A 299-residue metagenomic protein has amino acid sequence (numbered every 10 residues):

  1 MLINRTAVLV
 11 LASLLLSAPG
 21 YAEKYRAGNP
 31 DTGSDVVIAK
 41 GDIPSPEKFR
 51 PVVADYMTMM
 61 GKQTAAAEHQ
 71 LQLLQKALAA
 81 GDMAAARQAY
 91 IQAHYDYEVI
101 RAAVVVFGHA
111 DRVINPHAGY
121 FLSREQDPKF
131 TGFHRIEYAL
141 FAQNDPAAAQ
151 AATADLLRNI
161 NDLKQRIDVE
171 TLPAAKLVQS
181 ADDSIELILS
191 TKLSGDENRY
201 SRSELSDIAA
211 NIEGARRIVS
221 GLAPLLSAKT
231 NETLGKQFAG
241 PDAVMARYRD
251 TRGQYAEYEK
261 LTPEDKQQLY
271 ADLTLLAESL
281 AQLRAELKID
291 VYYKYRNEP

Functional and structural regions predicted by a protein language model:
M1-V8: Bacterial N-terminal signal peptides that target proteins for export
V8-S17: Bacterial N-terminal signal peptides
A18-A22: Sec/Tat signal peptide C-region and signal peptidase I cleavage site
E23-P299: Mature extracytoplasmic or organellar-lumen-exposed domains after removal of signal/transit peptides
